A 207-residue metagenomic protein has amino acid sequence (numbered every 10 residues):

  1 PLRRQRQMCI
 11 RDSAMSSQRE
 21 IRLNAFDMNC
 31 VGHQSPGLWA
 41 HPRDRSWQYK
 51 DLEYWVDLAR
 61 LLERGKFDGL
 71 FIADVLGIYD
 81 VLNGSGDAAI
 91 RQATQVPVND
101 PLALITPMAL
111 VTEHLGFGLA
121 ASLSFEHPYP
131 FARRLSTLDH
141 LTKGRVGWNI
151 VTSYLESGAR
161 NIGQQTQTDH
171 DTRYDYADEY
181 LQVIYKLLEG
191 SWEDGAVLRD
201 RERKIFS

Functional and structural regions predicted by a protein language model:
P1-D12: Single conserved hydrophobic/aromatic residue that forms the stacking wall/gate of nucleotide- or nucleobase-binding
R11-S207: N-terminal glycine-rich cofactor-binding segment that shapes the pocket for flavin-like pterin cofactors
